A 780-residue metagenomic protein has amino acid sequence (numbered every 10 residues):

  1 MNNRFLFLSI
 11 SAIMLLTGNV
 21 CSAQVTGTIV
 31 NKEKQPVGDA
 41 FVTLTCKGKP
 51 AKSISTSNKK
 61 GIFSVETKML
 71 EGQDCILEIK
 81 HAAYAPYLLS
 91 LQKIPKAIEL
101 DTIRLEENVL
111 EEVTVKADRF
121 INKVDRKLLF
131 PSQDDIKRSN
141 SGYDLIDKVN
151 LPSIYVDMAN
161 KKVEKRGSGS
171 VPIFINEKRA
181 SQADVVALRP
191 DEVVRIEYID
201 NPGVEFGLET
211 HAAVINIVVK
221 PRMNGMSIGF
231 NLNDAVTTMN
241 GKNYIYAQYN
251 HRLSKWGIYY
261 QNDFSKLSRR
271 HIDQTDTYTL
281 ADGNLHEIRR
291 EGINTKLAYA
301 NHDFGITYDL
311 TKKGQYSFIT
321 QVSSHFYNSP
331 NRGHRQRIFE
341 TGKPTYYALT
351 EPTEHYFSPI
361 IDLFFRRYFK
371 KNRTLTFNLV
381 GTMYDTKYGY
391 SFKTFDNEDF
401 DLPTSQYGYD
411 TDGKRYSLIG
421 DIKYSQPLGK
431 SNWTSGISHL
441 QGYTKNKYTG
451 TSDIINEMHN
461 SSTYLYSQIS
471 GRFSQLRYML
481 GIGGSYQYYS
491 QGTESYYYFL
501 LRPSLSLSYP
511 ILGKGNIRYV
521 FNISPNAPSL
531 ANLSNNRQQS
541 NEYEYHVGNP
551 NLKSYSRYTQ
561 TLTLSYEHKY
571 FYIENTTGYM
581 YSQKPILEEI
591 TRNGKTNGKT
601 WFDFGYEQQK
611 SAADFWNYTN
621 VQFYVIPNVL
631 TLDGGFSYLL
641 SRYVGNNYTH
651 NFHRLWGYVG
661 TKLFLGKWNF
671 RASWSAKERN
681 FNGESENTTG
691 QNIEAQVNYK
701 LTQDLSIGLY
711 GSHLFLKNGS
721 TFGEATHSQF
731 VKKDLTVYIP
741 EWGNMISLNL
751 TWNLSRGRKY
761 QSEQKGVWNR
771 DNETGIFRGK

Functional and structural regions predicted by a protein language model:
T43-T45, E78-Y84, A97-D135, D144 (+2 more regions): Short, acidic, small-residue-rich periplasmic hinge/interaction motif at the N-terminus of Gram-negative outer-membrane
G48-I62: Short, acidic Ser/Thr/Gly-rich low-complexity loop/linker segments typical of extracellular and cell-surface proteins
E99-R104, E112, K116, G142-L145 (+4 more regions): N-terminal periplasmic accessory domains that precede and gate Gram-negative outer-membrane beta-barrel machines
Y143-K178: Extracytoplasmic beta-strand/coil segments of soluble accessory domains associated with Gram-negative outer-membrane
N176-E205, I245: Short acidic/polar hinge/loop motifs at secondary-structure boundaries that mediate gating or recognition
L208-I215, M223-D273, A298-N301: Outer-membrane beta-barrel translocator/receptor signature
S254-K255, N301-Y327, T350-E494, L500-P503 (+4 more regions): Face-selective signature of the C-terminal outer-membrane beta-barrel domain
G515, P525-N575, Y581, F602-F615 (+1 more regions): Outer-membrane beta-barrel signature, preferentially recognizing the C-terminal barrel domain of Gram-negative
